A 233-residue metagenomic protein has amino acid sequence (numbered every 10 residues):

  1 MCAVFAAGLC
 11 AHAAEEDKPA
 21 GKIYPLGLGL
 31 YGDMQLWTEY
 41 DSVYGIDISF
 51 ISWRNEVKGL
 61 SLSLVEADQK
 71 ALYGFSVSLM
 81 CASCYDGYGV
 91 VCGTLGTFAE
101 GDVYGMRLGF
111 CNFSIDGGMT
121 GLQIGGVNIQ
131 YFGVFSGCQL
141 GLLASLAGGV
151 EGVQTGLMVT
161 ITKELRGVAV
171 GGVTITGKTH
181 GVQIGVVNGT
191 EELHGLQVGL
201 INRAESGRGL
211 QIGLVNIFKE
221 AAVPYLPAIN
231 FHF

Functional and structural regions predicted by a protein language model:
M1-G8: Bacterial N-terminal signal peptides
C10-H12: Juxtamembrane cytosolic interface motif at the C-terminal end of transmembrane helices
A14-F233: Surface-exposed, glycine- and small/polar-enriched segments that build interaction surfaces at terminal
